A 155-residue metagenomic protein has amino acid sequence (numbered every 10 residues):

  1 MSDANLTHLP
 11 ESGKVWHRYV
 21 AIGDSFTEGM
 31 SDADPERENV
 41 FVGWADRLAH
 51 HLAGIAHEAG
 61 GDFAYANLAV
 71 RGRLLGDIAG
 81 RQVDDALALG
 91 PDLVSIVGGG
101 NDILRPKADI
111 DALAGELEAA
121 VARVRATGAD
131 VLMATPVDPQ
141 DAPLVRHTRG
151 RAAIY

Functional and structural regions predicted by a protein language model:
M1-R71, V83-G90: Serine-esterase "nucleophile elbow" of acetyl-processing enzymes
D3, H8-V15, G61, A79-Y155: Alpha-helical cap/lid subdomain in secreted, periplasmic, or secretory-pathway luminal O-acyl-processing enzymes
S25, L74-D77, D102-I103: Residue-level preference for alpha-helix termini and adjacent loops
E28, L74, Q140: Flexible, glycine-rich phosphate/dinucleotide-binding loops and adjacent beta-alpha linkers at cofactor/substrate
N39-G43, D77, D111: Soluble non-cytosolic domains of exported or imported proteins
A69, R73, G98-G99: Cell-envelope and extracellular/periplasmic
R73-L74, T127: Short, solvent-exposed coil/turn linker segments
